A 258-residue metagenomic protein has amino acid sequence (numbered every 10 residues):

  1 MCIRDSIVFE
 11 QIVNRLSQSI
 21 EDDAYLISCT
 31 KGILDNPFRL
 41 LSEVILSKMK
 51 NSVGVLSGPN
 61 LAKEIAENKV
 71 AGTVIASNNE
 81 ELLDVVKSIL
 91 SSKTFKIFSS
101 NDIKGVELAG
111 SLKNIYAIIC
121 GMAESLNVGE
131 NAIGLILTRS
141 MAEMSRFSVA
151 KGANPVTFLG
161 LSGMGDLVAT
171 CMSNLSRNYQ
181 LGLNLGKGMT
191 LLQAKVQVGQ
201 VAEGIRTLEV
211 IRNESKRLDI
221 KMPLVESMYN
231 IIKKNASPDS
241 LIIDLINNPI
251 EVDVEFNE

Functional and structural regions predicted by a protein language model:
M1-I3: Conserved small/polar residues in nucleotide/adenosyl-binding loops
S6, E10, D35, R39 (+14 more regions): Electropositive phosphate-/nucleotide-binding environments in soluble metabolic enzymes
S6-V70, V86: Rossmann-like NAD(P)(H) cofactor-binding subdomain of soluble oxidoreductases
I12, S19, V44-N51, V70-T157: Internal alpha-helical scaffold of NAD(P)-dependent oxidoreductase catalytic cores
S28, V53-S57, I97-N101, G160 (+1 more regions): General beta-strand structural signal in soluble alpha/beta enzymes
K63-E64, G160-G163: A short beta-turn/loop motif at secondary-structure boundaries
C120-E124, V149-L159, L167-E258: NAD(P)-dependent Rossmann-like dehydrogenase/reductase catalytic/cofactor-binding core
